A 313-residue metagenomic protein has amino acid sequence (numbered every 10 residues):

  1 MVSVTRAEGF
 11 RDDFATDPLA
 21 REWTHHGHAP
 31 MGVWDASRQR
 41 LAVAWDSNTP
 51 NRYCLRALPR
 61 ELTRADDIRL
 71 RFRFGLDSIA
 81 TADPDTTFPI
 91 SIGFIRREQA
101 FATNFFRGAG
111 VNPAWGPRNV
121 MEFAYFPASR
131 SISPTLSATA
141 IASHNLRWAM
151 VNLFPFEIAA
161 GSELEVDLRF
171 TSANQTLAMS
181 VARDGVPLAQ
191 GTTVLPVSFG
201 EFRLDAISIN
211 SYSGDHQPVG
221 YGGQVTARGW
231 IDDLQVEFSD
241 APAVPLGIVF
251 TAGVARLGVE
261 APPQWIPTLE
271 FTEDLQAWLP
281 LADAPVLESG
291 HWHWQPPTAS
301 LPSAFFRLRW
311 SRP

Functional and structural regions predicted by a protein language model:
V2-V4, W34, V236-P313: Short, composition-biased motifs enriched in small/polar/acidic residues
E8-F10, P18-N51: Extracellular glycan-recognition surfaces and repeat-rich motifs
F14, F72, E157-V194: Carbohydrate-binding surfaces in secreted/extracellular proteins
F14, G229-V236: Extracellular beta-strand elements of beta-rich domains used for carbohydrate recognition/degradation or cell-matrix
W45-T139: Secretory/extracellular carbohydrate-interaction modules and structurally similar beta-sandwich "look-alikes"
L55-L62, M150-I158, A282-A284: Beta-strand-rich interaction surfaces with strong enrichment in secreted/lumenal proteins
S133-E165: Short, aromatic/His-centered strand-loop micro-motif at the edge of beta-sheets
T192-G229: Flexible glycan-contacting loops in extracellular carbohydrate-active proteins
